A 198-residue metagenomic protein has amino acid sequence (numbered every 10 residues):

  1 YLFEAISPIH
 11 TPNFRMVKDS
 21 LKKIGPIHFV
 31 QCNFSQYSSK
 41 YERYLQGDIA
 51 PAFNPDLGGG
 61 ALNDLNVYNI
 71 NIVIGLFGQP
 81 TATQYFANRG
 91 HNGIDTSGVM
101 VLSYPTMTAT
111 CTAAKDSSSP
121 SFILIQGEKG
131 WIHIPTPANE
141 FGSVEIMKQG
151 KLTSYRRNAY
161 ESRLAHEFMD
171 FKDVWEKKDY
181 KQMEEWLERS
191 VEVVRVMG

Functional and structural regions predicted by a protein language model:
Y1-I9: Beta-strand-loop-alpha-helix segment that lines the small-molecule cofactor/substrate pocket of alpha/beta enzymes
H10-T81: Predominantly a Rossmann-like dinucleotide-binding segment in NAD(P)-dependent oxidoreductases
D56-N63, S154-S162: A short glycine-threonine-serine/GTX helix/turn-capping micro-motif
N69-S143, F168-K178: Contiguous beta-strand/loop segments that form the cofactor/metal-binding neighborhood of enzyme cores
R156-M169, E185: Active-site loop of classical SDR/Rossmann-like NAD(P)-dependent oxidoreductases, centered on the catalytic Tyr-X3-Lys
D170-G198: C-terminal helix-rich "cap/oligomerization" subdomain common to oxidoreductases
